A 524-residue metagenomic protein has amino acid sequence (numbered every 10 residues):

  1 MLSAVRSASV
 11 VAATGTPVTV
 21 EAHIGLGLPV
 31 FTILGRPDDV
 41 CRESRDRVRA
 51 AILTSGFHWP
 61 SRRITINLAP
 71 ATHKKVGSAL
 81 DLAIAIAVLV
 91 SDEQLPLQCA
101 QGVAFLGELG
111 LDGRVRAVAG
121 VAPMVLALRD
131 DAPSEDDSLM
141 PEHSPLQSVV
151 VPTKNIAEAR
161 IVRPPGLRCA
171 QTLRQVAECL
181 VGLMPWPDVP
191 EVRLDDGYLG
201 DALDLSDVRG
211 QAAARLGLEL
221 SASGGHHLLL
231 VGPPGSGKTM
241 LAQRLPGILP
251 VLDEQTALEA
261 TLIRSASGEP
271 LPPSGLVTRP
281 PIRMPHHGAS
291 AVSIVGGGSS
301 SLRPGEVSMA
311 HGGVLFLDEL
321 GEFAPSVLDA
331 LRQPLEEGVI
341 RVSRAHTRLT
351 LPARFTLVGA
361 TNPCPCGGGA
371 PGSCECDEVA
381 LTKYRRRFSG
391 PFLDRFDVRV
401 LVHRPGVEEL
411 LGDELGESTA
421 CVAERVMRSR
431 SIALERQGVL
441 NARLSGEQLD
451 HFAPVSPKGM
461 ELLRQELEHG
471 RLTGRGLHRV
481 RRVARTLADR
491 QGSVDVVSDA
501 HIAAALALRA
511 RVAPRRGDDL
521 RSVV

Functional and structural regions predicted by a protein language model:
M1-L229, P233-S236, M240, S343 (+1 more regions): Peripheral, non-AAA+ core regions of ATP-driven protein-machinery
L34-R45, P60, N67-G77, L302 (+1 more regions): Basic, amphipathic alpha-helical bundle interface domains used for macromolecular binding and assembly
D112, L317-A324, G367: Catalytic P-loop NTPase motifs of RecA-like helicase/translocase cores
E219, P281, V292-L315, R348: Conserved alpha-helical scaffold flanking the Walker A/P-loop in AAA+ ATPase domains
L230-L271: Walker A/P-loop
G232, G296, E319: The Walker A (P-loop) glycine that initiates the GxxxxGKT/S ATP-binding motif of P-loop NTPases
G275-S293: Inter-Walker segment of RecA-like/P-loop motor cores
G312, D318-E319, A330: Walker B catalytic acidic pair
